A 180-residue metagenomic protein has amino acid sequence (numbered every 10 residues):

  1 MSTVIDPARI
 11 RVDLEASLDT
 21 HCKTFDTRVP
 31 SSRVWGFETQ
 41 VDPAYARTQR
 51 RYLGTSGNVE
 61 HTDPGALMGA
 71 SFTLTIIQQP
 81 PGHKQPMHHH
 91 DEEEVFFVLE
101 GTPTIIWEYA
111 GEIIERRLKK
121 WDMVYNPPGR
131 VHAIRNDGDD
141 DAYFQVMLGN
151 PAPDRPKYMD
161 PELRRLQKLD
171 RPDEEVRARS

Functional and structural regions predicted by a protein language model:
M1-S71, E162, L166-S180: A short, N-terminal "cap"/entry segment at the start of jelly-roll beta-barrel domains of the cupin/DSBH fold
S56-T62, T73-H90, P128: Conserved short histidine dyad/triad with adjacent acidic residue
T62-M68, K84-H90, W107, E115-R117 (+1 more regions): Short histidine-centered beta-strand/loop micro-motifs that create catalytic or ligand/metal-coordination sites
S71, I76-P80, H89-I105, Y109 (+1 more regions): Short, conserved beta-strand element in jelly-roll/cupin
H83, D91-E92, G111, R130-V131 (+1 more regions): A generic "binding-loop/recognition-motif" signal
H83-P86, T104, V124, P128-I134: Histidine-centered metal-chelating micro-motifs
V95-F97, V124-Y125, D139-Y158: A short hydrophobic beta-strand segment most commonly corresponding to one strand of the jelly-roll/cupin
Y109-P128: Short acidic-glycine-tyrosine-enriched beta hairpin
